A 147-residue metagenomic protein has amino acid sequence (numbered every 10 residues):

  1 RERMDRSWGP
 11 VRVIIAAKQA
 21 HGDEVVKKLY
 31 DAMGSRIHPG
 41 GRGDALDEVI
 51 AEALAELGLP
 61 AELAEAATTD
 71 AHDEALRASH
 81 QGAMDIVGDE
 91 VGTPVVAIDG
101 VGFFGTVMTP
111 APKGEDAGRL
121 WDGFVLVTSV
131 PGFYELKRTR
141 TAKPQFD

Functional and structural regions predicted by a protein language model:
R1-I50, V127, E135, P144-D147: Structural alpha/beta surface segment adjacent to cysteine/selenocysteine redox centers across thiol/disulfide enzymes
D47-D147: C-terminal cap of thioredoxin/glutaredoxin-like
